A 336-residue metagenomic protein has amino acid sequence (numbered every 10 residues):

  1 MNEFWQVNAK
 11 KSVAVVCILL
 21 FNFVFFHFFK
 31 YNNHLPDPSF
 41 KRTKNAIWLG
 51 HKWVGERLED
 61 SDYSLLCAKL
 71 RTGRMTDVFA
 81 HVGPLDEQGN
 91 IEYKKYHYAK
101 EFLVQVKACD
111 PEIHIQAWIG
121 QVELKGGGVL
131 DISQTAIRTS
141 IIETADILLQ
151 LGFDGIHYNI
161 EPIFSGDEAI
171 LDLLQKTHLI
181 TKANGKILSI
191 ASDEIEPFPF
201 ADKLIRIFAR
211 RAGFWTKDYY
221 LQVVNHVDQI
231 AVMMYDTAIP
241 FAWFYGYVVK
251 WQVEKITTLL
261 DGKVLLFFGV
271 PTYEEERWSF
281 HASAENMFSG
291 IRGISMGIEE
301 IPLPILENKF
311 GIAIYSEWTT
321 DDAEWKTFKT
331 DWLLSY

Functional and structural regions predicted by a protein language model:
M1-N8: N-terminal Lys/Arg-rich, disordered targeting/topogenic segments
K10-F28: Hydrophobic membrane-insertion alpha-helices, especially the h-region of bacterial N-terminal signal peptides
H27-S39: Aromatic-capped interface at the extracytoplasmic side of an N-terminal signal-anchor transmembrane helix
P36-E59, G73, H81-H226: Chitinase-like catalytic core of GlcNAc-active glycosidases
D60-L66, K94-F102, T135-I142, E168-K176 (+4 more regions): Well-ordered, non-membrane alpha-helical segments in soluble/globular domains
T76, Y235, L259-Y336: Substrate-binding cleft of secreted/luminal carbohydrate-active enzymes
F79, H157-N159, A231, A313: Conserved beta-strand positions in the central sheet of alpha/beta enzyme cores
Y96-E101, L179, Y235-E276: Glycoside hydrolase catalytic-domain groove-lining segments
